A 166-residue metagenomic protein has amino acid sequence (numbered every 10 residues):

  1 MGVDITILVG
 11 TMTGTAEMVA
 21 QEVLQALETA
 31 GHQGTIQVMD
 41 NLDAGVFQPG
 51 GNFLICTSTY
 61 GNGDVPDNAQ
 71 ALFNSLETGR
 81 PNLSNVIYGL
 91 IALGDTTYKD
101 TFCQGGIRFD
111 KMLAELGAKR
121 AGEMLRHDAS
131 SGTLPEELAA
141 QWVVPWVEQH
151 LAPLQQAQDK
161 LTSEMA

Functional and structural regions predicted by a protein language model:
G2-D4, G14-M18, A26-A30, P49-A166: FMN-binding flavodoxin-like domain, especially the glycine-rich phosphate-binding loop
D4-L8, V19, T35, N41 (+1 more regions): Domain-level signal for soluble alpha/beta catalytic cores
V9-T13: Active-site neighborhood of thiol-dependent amide/isopeptide-bond enzymes
E28-V46: A short, well-structured beta->alpha microelement
